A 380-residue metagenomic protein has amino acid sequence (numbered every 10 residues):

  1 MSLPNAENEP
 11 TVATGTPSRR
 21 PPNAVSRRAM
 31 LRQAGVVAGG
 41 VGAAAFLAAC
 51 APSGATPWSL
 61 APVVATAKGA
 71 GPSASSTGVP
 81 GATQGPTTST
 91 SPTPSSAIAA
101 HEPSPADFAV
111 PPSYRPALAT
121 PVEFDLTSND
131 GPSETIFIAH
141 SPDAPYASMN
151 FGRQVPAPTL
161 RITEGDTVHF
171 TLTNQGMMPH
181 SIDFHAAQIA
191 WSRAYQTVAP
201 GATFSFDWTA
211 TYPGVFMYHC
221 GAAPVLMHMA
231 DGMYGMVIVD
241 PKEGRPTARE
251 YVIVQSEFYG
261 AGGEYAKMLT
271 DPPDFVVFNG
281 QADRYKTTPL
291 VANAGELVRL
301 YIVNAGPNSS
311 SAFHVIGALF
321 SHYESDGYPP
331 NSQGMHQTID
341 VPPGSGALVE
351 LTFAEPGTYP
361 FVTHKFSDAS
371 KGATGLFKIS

Functional and structural regions predicted by a protein language model:
M1-A29, A38-G54: N-terminal secretory signal peptides
A24, F46-E123: C-terminal segment of N-terminal export signals and the immediately downstream linker at the start of the mature
R115-A117, Q154-V168, Y285-L297: Short, glycine/small-residue-enriched coil/turn segments at secondary-structure junctions
D125-V237, N308-V341, V362-F377: Histidine- and aromatic-enriched segments that form or immediately flank copper-ligand environments
G214-F216, V298, G357-Y359: Exposed beta-strand face motif in extracellular beta-rich ectodomains
I238-V254: Low-complexity, Pro/Ser/Thr- and charge-rich linker/hinge segments at domain boundaries
V254-A292: Acidic-aromatic/histidine active-site loop/patch
F278-L319: Surface-exposed interaction/gating patches
